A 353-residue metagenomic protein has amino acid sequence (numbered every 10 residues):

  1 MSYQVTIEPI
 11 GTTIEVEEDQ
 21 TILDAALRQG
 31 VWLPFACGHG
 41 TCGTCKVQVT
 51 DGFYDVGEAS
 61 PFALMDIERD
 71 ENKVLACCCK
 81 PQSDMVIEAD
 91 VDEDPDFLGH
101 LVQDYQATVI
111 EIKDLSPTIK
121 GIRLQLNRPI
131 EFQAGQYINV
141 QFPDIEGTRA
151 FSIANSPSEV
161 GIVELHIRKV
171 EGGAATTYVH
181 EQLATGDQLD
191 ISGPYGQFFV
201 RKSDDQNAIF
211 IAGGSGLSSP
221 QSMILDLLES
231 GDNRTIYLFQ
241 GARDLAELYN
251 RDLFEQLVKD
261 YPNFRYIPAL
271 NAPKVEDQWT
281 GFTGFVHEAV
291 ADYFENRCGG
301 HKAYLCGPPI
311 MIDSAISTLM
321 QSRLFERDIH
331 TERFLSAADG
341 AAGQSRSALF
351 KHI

Functional and structural regions predicted by a protein language model:
M1-C79, M85, T235, F239-I353: Reductase modules of NAD(P)H-dependent flavoproteins
T50-F53, D90-D92, P143, P194: Short, surface-exposed secondary-structure boundary micro-motifs
L64, E71-L115, I119-R123: Fe-S ferredoxin-like electron-transfer domains and their immediately adjacent linker/connector regions across
G99-Q188, Q206, A242-D244, A269-P273: Ferredoxin-reductase
G135, G216, P308: Short, conserved phosphate/pyrophosphate- and ester-handling motifs at nucleotide-, phospho-/glycolipid
G193-D204: A short, basic/flexible loop-to-alpha-helix module at the beginning of a structural domain
Q221-E229: Histidine-anchored nucleotide/phosphate-binding helix
